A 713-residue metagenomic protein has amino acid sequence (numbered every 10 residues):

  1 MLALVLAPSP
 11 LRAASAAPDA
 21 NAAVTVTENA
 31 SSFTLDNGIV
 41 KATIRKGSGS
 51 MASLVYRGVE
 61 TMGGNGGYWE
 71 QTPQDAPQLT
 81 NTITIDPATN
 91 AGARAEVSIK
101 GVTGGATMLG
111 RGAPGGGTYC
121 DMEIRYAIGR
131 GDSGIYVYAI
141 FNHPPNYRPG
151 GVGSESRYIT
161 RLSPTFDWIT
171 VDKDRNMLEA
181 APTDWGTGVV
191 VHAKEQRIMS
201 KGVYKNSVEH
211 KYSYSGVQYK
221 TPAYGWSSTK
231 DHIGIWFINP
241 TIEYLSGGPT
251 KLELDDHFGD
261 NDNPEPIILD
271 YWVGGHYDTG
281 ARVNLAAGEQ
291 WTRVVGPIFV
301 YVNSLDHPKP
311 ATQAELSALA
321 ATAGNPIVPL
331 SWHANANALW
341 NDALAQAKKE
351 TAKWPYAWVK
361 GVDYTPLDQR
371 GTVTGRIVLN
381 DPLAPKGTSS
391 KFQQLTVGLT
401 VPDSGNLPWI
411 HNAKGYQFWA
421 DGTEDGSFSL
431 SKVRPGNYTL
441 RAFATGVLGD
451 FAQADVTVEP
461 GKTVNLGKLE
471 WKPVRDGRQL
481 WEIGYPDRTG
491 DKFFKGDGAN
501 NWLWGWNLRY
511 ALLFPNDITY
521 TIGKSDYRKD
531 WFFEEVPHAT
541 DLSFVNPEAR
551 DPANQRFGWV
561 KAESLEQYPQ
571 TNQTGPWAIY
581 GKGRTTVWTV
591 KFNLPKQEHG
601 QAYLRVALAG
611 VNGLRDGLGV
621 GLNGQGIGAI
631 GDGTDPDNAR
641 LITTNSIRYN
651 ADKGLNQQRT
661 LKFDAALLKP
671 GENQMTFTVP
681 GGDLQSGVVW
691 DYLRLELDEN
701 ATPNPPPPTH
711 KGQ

Functional and structural regions predicted by a protein language model:
A14-Y68: Beta-strand-rich N-terminal accessory domains
Q71-N146: Extended, loop-rich substrate-binding clefts of extracytoplasmic carbohydrate-active enzymes
R161-R293: A contiguous, surface-exposed recognition patch within enzymatic or periplasmic domains that forms
G371-P382, G426, L469: A short, amphipathic beta-strand motif
S404-S427: Short, acidic Ser/Thr/Gly-rich low-complexity loop/linker segments typical of extracellular and cell-surface proteins
G422-D425, N572-H599, A607-P707: Beta-strand-rich ligand-recognition modules
G426, G436-G446: A short, solvent-exposed beta-strand micro-motif common in secreted/extracellular proteins
T445-V474: Structured interaction patches on ligand/partner-binding surfaces of diverse proteins
